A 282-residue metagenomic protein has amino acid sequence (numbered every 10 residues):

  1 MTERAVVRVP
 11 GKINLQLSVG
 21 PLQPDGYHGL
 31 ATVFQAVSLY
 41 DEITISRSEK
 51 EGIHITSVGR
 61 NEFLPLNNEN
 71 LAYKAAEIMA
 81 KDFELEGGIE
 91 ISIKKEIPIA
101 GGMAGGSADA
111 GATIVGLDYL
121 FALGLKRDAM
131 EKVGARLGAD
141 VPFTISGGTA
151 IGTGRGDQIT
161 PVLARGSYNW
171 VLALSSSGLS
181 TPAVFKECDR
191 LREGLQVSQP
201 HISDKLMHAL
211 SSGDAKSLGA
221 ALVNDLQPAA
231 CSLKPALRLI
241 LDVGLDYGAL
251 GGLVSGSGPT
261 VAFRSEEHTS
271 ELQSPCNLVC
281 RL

Functional and structural regions predicted by a protein language model:
M1-G101, Y119-E131, R165, L174-S177: ATP-binding N-lobe of GHMP and related small-molecule kinases
V7-L22, R155-D157, V171-P182, Y247-E266: Acyl-group transfer acyltransferase/transacylase scaffold of fatty acid/polyketide systems
K74-D82, A129, V133-R136, A229 (+1 more regions): Generic non-transmembrane alpha-helical segments
G88, A110, I114-I151: Contiguous, small/hydrophobic- and glycine-enriched helical/loop subdomains that border and often "cap" functional
S92-F121, A139, A249-F263: Glycine/serine-rich anion-binding loops at beta->alpha junctions that coordinate negatively charged ligand groups
S146, I151-G251: Conserved, helical-rich catalytic subdomain that frames metal- and/or nucleotide-binding sites in enzyme alpha/beta
E267-L282: Single conserved hydrophobic/aromatic residue that forms the stacking wall/gate of nucleotide- or nucleobase-binding
